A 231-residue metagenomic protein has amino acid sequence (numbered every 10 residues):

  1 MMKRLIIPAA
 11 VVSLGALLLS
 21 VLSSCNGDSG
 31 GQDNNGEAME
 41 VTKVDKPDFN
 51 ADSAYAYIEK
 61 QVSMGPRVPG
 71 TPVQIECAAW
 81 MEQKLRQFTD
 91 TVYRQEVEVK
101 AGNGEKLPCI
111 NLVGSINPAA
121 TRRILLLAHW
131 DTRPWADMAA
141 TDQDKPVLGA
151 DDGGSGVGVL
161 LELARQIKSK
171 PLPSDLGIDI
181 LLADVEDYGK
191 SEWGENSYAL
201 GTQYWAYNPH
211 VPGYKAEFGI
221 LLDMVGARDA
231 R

Functional and structural regions predicted by a protein language model:
M1-V12: Bacterial N-terminal signal peptides that target proteins for export
S20-S24: C-terminal motif of bacterial Sec signal peptides marking the signal peptidase cleavage site
N26-S29: Bacterial signal peptide processing site
E40-D48, S63-P72, V99-G102, D142-G154 (+3 more regions): Second-shell loop/turn segments in exported
A56-A119: A non-catalytic alpha/beta surface segment that caps or lines the substrate-entry region of metallo-dependent hydrolase
K60, N111-S115, L125-H129, G177-A183 (+1 more regions): Soluble periplasmic/extracytoplasmic beta-strand elements of cell-envelope proteins
V68-P69, E98-A101, P118-A120, W130-P134 (+2 more regions): Solvent-exposed loop/turn segments at secondary-structure junctions within structured extracellular/periplasmic domains
K145-R231: Acidic/histidine-rich catalytic neighborhood of metal-dependent amide-processing enzymes
